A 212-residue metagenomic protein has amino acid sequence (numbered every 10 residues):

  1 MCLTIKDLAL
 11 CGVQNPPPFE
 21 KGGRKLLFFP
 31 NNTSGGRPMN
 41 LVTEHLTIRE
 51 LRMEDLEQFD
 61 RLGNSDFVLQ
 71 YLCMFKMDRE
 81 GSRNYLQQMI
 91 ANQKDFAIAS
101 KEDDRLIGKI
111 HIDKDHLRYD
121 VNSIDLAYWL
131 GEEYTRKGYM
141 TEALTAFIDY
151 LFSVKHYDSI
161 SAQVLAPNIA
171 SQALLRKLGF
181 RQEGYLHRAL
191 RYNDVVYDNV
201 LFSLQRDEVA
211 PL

Functional and structural regions predicted by a protein language model:
L3, L10-G12, H156, L165: Hydrophobic residues within membrane-embedded alpha helices
E20-G22: Glycine-biased, low-complexity coil/linker segments
L26: Cationic, low-complexity basic patches in intrinsically disordered or flexible, solvent-exposed regions
N31-F67, D95, A99-L212: Acyl-donor (CoA/ACP) binding surface of acyl/acetyltransferases
F67-Q87: Conserved GNAT-fold acetyl-CoA-binding loop/helix
Q87-N92, F180: Short loop/turn motifs at secondary-structure junctions and domain boundaries
